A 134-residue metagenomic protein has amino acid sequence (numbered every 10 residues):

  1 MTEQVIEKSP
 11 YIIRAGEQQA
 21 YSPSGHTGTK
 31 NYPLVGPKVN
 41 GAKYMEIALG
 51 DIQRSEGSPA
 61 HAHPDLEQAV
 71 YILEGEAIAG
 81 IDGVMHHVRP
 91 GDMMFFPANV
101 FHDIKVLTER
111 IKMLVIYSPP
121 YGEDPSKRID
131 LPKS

Functional and structural regions predicted by a protein language model:
M1-Y44, P59, R128-S134: A short, N-terminal "cap"/entry segment at the start of jelly-roll beta-barrel domains of the cupin/DSBH fold
V39-K43, I52-E56, E76, P119-E123: Short, charged/polar surface micro-motifs in flexible loops or helix N-caps
L49, F95, E109-P125: A short hydrophobic beta-strand segment most commonly corresponding to one strand of the jelly-roll/cupin
G50-Q53, A62-A79, S118: Short, conserved beta-strand element in jelly-roll/cupin
P59-H61, A79-G80, F96, H102-T108: Short beta-strand His + acidic residue motifs that chelate non-heme Fe in jelly-roll/DSBH and cupin folds
E76-I78, M85, F101, R110-K112: Structural motif
G83-A98: Short acidic-glycine-tyrosine-enriched beta hairpin
